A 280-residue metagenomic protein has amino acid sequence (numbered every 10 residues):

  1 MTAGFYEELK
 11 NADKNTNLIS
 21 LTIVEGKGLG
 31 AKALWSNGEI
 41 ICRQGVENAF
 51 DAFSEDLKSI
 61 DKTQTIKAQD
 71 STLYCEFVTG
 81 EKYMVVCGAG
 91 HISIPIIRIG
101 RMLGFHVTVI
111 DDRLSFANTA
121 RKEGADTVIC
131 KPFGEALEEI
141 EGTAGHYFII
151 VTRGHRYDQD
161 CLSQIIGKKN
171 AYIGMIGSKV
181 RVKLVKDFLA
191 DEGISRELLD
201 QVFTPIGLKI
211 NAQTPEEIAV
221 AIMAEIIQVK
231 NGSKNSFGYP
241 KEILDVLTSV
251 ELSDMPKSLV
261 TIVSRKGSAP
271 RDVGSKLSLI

Functional and structural regions predicted by a protein language model:
M1-D112, T119-D126, T143-H146, D187-A190 (+1 more regions): Segments forming oxygen-rich coordination pockets for charged ligands
G90-H91, H155-R156, V180: Residue-level detector of alpha-helix initiation sites
I97-R98, Q159, S163: Alpha-helical segments flanking ligand/cofactor-binding loops in enzyme cores
T108-I110, Y147-R153, S163-F188: ADP-ribose/adenylate-binding Rossmann-like module
L114-A120, Y157-D160: Short, glycine/polar-rich helix-capping loops at beta-to-alpha or helix-loop-helix junctions that flank or form
D126-P132: Conserved SAM-binding strand-loop segment of SAM-dependent methyltransferases
G134-A144: Short amphipathic alpha-helix with an adjacent loop that forms part of the alpha/beta core around
I176-L244: Adenosine-phosphate binding glycine-rich loop
